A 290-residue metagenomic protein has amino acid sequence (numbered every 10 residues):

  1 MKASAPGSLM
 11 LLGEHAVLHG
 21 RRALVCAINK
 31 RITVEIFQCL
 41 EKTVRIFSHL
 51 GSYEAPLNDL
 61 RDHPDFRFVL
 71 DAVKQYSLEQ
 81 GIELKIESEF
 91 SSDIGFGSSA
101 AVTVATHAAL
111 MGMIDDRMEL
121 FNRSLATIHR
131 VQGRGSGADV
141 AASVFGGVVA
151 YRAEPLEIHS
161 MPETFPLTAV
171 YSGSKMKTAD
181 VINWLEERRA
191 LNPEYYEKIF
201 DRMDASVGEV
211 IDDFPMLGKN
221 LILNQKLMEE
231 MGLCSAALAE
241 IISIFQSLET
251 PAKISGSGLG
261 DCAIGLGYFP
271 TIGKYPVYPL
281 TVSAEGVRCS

Functional and structural regions predicted by a protein language model:
K2-P6, M10, V17, T33-L78 (+3 more regions): C-terminal nucleotide
L12-H19, A23-V25: Intrinsically disordered, low-complexity, positively charged segments
H15, L50, S88-F90: Short, histidine-centered active-site or binding-site loop motifs used for metal coordination, general acid-base
R21, H63, F96-A101, G135: Short, conserved micro-motifs enriched in small and acidic residues
A23-I28, I254: Short Gly/Pro-enriched turn/cap motifs at secondary-structure boundaries
I28, G95-R117: DPxDG-like acidic metal-binding loop motif
L84-I94, E249-A252: Short pre-catalytic strand/loop immediately N-terminal to key active-site residues, enriched for Gly-Thr
G97-S98, S255-L259: Glycine-rich beta-strand-to-loop/alpha-helix junction loops that act as flexible
